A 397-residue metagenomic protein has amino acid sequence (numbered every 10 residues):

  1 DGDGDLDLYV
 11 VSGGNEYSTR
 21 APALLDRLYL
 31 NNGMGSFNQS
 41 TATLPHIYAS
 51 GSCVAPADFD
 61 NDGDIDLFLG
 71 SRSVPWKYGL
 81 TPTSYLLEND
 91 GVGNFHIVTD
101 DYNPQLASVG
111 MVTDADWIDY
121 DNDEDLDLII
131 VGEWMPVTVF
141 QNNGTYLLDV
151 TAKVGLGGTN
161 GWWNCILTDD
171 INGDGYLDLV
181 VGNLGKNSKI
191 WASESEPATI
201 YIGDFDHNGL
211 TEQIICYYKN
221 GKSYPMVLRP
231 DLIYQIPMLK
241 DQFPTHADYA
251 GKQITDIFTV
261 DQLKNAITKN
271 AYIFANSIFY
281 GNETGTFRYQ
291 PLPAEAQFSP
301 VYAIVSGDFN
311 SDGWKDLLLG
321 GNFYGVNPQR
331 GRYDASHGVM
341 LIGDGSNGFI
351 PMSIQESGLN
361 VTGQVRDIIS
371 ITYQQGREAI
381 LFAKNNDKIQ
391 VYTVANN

Functional and structural regions predicted by a protein language model:
D1-N397: Beta-propeller-forming repeat regions
